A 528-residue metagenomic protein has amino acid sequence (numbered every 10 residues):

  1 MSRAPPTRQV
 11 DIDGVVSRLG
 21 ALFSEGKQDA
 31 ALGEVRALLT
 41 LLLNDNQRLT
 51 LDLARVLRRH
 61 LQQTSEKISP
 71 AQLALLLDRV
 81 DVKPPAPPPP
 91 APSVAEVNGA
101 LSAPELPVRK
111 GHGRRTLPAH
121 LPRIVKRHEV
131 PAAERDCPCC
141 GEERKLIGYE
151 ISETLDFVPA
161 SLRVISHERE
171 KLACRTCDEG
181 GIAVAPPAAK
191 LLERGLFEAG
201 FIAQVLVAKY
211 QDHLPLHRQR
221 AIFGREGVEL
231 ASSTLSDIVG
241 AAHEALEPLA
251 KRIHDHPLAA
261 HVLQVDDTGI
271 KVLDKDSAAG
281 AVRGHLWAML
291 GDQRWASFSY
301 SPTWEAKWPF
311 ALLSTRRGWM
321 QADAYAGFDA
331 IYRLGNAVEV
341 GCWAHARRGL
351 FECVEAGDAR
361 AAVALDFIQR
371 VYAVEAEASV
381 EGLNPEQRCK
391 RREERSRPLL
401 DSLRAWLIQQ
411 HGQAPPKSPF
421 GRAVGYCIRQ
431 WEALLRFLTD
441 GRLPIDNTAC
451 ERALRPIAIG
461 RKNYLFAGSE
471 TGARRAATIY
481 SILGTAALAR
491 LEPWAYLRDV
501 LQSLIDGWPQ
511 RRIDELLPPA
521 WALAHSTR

Functional and structural regions predicted by a protein language model:
M1-L196, Q264-V265, K271, T527: Short, flexible loop/hinge motifs at secondary-structure junctions
L41, R48-L51, R55, P248 (+3 more regions): Residues on one face of amphipathic alpha-helical coiled coils
E134, P138, H217-T315, S379-R442 (+1 more regions): Gly/Pro-rich turn-and-neighbor structural signature
L146-G148, I182-A185, V272-D274, S297-S299 (+4 more regions): Short helix/loop capping segments that flank catalytic or ligand/cofactor-binding pockets
A199-D212: Short, amphipathic alpha-helical "recognition" segments used to contact nucleic acids or chromatin
V262, A324, G335-D366: Conserved beta-strand -> loop -> alpha-helix junction used to position metal-binding or nucleic-acid-contacting
R317-G318, A324-G327, D366-R528: Acidic/histidine-rich catalytic cores and adjacent linkers of DNA breakage/strand-transfer/modification proteins
